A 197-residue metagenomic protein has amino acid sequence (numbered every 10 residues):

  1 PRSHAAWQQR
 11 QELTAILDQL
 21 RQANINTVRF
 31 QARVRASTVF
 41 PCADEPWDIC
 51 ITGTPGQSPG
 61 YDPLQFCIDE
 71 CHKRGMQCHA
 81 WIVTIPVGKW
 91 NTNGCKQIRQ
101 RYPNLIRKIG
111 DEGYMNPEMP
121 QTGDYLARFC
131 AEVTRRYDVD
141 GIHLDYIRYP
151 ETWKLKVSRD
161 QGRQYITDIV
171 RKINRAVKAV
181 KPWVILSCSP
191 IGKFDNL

Functional and structural regions predicted by a protein language model:
P1-Q11, D62-D69, H79-R136: Active-site-adjacent "subsite" loops/lids of carbohydrate-active enzymes
S3-Q11, R33-T38, Q57-S58, G88 (+2 more regions): Acidic-and-aromatic substrate-binding clefts and catalytic sites of carbohydrate-active enzymes
H4-A23, C50-R74, Q164-D168: Aromatic- and glycine-enriched glycan-recognition loops and surfaces that form the carbohydrate-binding subsites
Q11-T38, R136-G141: Catalytic domains of carbohydrate-active enzymes, especially glycoside hydrolases
L20, V28, C71, L126 (+3 more regions): Conserved, mostly hydrophobic/aromatic
A23-P59: Aromatic-lined carbohydrate-binding/catalytic grooves of carbohydrate-active enzymes
T38-G53, P86-G110, I147-Q161: Aromatic- and acidic-residue-enriched segments that line the glycan-binding/catalytic groove of carbohydrate-active
H72, Q77-K89, H143-P150, G162-L197: Aromatic-lined carbohydrate-recognition surfaces of secreted/lumenal glycan-active proteins
